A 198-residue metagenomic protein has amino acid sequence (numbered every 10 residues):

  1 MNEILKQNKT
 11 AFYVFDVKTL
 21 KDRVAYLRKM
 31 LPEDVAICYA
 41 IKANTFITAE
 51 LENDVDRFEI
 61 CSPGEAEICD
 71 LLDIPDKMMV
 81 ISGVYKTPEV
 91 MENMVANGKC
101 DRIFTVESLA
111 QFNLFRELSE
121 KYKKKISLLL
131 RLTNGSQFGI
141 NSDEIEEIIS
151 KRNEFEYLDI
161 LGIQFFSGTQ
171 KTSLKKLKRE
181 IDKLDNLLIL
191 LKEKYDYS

Functional and structural regions predicted by a protein language model:
M1-I126, F155, D159, L191-Y195: A charged N-terminal "starter" segment
L118, N134-S198: Active-site loop/helix belt of alpha/beta enzymes
S127-T133: ATP-grasp fold ATP-binding core
